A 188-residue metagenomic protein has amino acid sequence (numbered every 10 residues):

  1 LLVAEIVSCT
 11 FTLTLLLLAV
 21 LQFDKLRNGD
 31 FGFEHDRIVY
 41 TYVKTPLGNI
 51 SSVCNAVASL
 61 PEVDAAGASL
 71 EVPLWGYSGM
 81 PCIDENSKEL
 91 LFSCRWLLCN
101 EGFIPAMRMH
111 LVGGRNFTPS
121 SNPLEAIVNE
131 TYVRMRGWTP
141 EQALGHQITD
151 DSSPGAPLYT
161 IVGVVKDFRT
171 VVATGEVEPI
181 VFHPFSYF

Functional and structural regions predicted by a protein language model:
L1-V7: N-terminal Sec/SRP start-transfer signal
L2, R37, T160: DHp/HisKA histidine-phosphotransfer helix
S8-D36: Alpha-helical transmembrane segments
T12-L15, N49, W96: Residue-level signal for transmembrane alpha-helical positions in Major Facilitator Superfamily
N28-S51: Membrane-interface junction motifs in transport/secretion proteins
N55-F188: Mid-to-C-terminal secondary-structure elements that act as membrane-proximal/extracytoplasmic interface segments
